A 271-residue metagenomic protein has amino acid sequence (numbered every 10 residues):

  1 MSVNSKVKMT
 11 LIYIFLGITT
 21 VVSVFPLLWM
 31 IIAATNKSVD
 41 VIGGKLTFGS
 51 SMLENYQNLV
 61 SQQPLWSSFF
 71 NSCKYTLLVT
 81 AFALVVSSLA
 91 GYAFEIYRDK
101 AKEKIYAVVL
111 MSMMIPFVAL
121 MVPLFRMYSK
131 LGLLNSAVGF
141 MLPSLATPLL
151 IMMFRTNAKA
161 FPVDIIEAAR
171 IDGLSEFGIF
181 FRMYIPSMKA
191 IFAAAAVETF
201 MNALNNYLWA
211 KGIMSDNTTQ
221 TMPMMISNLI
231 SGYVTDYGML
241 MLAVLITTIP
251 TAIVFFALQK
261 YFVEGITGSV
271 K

Functional and structural regions predicted by a protein language model:
S2-K271: A structural signal for multi-pass alpha-helical bundles of membrane permease subunits that mediate small-molecule
